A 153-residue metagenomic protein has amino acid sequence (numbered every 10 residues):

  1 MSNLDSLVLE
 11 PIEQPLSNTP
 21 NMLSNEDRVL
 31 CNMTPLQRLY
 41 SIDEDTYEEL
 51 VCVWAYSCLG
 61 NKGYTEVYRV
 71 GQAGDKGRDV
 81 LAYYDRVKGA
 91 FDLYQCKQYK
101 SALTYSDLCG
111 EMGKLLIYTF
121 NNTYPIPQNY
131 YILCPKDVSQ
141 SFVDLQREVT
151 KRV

Functional and structural regions predicted by a protein language model:
M1-K76, L81-V153: Mixed-charge (Asp/Glu-Lys/Arg
